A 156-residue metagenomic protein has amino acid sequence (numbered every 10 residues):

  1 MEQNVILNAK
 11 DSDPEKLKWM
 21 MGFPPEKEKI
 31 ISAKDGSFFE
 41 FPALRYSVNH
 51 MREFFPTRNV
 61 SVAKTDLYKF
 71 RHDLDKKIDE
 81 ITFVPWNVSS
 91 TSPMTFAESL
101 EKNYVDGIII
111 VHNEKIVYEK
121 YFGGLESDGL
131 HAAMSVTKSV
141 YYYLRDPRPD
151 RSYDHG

Functional and structural regions predicted by a protein language model:
M1-L125, Y153: N-terminal leader/targeting segments and the immediately adjacent pre-domain N-terminus
E114, A132-G156: Active-site SXXK
S127-H131: Second-shell loop/turn segments in exported
